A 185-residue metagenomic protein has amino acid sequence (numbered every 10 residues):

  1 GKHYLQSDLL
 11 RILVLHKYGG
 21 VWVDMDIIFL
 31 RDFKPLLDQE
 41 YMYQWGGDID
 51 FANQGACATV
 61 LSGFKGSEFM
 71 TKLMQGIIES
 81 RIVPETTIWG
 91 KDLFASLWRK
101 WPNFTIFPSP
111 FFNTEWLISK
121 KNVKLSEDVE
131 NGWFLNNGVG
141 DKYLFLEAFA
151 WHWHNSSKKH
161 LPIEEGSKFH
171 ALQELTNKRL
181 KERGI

Functional and structural regions predicted by a protein language model:
G1-D8, M25-I185: Glycosyltransferase-associated regions of secretory-pathway enzymes, highlighting luminal stem/catalytic domains
L9-G20: Small-residue hinge/turn detector
